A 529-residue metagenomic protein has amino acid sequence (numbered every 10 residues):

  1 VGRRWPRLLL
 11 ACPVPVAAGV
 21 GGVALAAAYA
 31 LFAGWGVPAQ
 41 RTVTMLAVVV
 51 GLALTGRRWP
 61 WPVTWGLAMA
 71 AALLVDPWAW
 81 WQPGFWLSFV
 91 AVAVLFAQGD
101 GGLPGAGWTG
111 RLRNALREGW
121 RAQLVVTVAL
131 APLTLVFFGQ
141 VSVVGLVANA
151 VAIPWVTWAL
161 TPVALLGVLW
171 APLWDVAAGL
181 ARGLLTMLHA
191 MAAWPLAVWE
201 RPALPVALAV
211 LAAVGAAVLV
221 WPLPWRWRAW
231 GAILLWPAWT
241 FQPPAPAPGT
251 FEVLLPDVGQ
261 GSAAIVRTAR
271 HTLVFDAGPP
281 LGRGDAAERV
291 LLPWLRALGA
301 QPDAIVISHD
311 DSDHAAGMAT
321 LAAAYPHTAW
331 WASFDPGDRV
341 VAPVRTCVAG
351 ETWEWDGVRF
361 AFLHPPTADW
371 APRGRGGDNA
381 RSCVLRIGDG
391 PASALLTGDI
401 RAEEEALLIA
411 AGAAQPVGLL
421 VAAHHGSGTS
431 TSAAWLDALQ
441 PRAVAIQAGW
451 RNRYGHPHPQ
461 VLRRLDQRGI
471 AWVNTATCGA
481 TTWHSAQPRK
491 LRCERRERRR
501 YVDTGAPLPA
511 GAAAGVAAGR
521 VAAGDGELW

Functional and structural regions predicted by a protein language model:
V1-L146, R201-P248, F334, G357 (+4 more regions): Hydrophobic alpha-helical transmembrane segments in multi-pass membrane proteins
V1-R4, Q301-A324, S333, T397 (+1 more regions): Di-metal (Zn2+ and/or Mg2+/Mn2+) metal-binding site signature of metallo-dependent hydrolases with the MBL/beta-CASP
G51, A71-W81, H189-A304, A342-L419 (+2 more regions): Core dinuclear metal-dependent hydrolase active-site scaffold
G84, L130, L295, W330 (+3 more regions): Residue-level signal for inorganic ion chemistry
L135-V151, W155, L160-L211: Membrane-interface amphipathic/re-entrant loop segments adjacent to transmembrane helices in multi-pass membrane
H271, Y325-S333, Q440-A443, R468-I470: A short helix->loop->beta-strand "cap" motif at the edges of active sites that frequently abuts
A287, L291, H314-G317, L396 (+3 more regions): Stable alpha-helical elements in mature extracytoplasmic
E405-T482: Cap/insert and terminal regions of metallo-dependent hydrolase folds
